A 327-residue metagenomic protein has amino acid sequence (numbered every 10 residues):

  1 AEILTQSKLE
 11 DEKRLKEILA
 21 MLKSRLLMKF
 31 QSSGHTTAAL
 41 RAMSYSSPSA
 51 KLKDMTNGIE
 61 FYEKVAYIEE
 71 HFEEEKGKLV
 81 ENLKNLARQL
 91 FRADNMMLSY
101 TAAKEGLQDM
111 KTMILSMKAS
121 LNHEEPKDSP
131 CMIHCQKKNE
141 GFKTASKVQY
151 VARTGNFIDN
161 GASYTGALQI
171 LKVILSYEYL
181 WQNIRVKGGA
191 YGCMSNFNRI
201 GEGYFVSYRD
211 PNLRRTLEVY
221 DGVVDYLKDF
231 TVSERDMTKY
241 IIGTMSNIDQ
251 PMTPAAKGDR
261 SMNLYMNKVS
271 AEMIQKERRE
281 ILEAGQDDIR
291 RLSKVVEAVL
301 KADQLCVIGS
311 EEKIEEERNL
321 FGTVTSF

Functional and structural regions predicted by a protein language model:
A1-G34, M117-L121, D128, S195-M252: M16/insulysin-pitrilysin zinc metalloprotease superfamily fold
E2, N95, S99, K104-L107 (+2 more regions): His/Glu-based metal-binding/catalytic segments typifying zinc-dependent metallopeptidases
A20-P48, D128-G155, I241-P251: Short, conserved secondary-structure transition motifs
L26, K104-D109, N160-A162, Y191-G192 (+4 more regions): Flexible loop/turn segments at secondary-structure boundaries
L26-A93, D249-A284: Scaffold signal of the M16-like zinc-metallopeptidase fold and its non-catalytic homologs
E81-Q89, N95-M97, N139-G141, L180-W181 (+3 more regions): Generic recognition of flexible, low-complexity loop/linker segments
N139-R153, R185-E202, R209-Y220, A256-N263: A glycine-rich, aromatic-flanked flexible loop/lid motif
E283-F327: In a subset of proteins, long, contiguous C-terminal domains/tails are tracked
